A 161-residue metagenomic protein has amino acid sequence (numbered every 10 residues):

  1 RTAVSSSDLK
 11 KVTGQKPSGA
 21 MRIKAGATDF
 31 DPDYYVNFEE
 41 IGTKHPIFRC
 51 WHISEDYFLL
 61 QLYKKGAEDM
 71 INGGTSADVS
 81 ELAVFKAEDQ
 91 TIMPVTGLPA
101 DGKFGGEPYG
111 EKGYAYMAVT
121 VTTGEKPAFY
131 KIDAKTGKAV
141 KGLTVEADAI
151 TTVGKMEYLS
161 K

Functional and structural regions predicted by a protein language model:
R1, K24-A27, H52-F58, E107-A115 (+2 more regions): Short, solvent-exposed coil/turn segments at beta-strand boundaries
R1-F58, L62-K65: Acidic, serine/threonine- and glycine-rich low-complexity intrinsically disordered segments that serve as flexible
V4-L9, K64-M70, V121-E125, S160: Short glycine/acidic-enriched loop and turn motifs that connect beta-strands
T13-T28, T75-D89, F129-G137: Beta-propeller blade signature
F30-I41, T91-P99, V140-E146: Beta-propeller fold detector
E40-I53, A100-G110, V145-L159: Repeated scaffold domains used in trafficking and secretory/extracellular systems, primarily beta-propellers
L82-T122: C-terminal hydrophobic structural anchor segments that stabilize assembly/packing rather than catalytic chemistry
P127-F129, D133-K161: TerminUS-proximal long segments
